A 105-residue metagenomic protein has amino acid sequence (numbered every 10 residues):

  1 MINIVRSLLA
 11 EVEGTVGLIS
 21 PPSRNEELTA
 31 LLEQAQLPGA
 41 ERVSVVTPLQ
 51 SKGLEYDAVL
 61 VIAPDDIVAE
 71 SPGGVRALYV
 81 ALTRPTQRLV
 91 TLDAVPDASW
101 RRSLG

Functional and structural regions predicted by a protein language model:
M1, S44, G74-L78: Amphipathic coiled-coil/heptad-repeat helices and related helical stalk/stem segments that mediate oligomerization
M1-E41, Q50-S51, L104: Helicase P-loop NTPase motor core
E13, A40-R42, Y56, V75 (+1 more regions): A structure-centric signal for secondary-structure junctions around beta-strands
T15-L18, D57-V61, Q87-T91: Hydrophobic beta-strand segments of well-ordered beta-sheets in folded domains
I19, V46-P48, L92-A94: Conserved beta-strand termini and adjacent loop/short-helix elements that scaffold enzyme active sites in alpha/beta
A40-V68, L82: Conserved helicase core region in the C-terminal RecA-like lobe
A63-G105: C-terminal accessory regions
